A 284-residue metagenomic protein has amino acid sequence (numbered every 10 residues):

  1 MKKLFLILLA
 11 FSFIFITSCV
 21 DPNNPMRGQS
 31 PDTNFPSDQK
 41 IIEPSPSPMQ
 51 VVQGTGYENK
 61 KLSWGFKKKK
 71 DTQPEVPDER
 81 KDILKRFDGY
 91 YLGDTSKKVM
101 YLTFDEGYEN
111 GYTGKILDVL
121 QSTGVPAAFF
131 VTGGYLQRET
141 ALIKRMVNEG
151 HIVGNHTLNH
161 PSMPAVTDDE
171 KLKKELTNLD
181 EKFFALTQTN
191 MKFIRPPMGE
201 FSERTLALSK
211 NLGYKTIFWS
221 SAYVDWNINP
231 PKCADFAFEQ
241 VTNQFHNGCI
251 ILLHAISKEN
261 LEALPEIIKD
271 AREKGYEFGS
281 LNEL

Functional and structural regions predicted by a protein language model:
M1-L4: Positively charged n-region of N-terminal signal peptides that target proteins for export
L8-F15: Bacterial N-terminal signal peptides
C19-L102, E109-K115, S122, I267-D270 (+1 more regions): N-terminal pre-catalytic segment of deacetylase/amide-hydrolase enzymes
K60, K97-M100, N110-G114, Q121-E239 (+1 more regions): Metal-dependent polysaccharide deacetylase catalytic core of the NodB/CE4 family, i.e., the active-site-bearing domain
F104-E106, A255: Glycine-rich His-Gly loop
I250-H254, F278-S280: Conserved active-site loop/cleft motifs that coordinate metal ions or position small ligands
E259-N260: Periplasmic-binding protein-like
